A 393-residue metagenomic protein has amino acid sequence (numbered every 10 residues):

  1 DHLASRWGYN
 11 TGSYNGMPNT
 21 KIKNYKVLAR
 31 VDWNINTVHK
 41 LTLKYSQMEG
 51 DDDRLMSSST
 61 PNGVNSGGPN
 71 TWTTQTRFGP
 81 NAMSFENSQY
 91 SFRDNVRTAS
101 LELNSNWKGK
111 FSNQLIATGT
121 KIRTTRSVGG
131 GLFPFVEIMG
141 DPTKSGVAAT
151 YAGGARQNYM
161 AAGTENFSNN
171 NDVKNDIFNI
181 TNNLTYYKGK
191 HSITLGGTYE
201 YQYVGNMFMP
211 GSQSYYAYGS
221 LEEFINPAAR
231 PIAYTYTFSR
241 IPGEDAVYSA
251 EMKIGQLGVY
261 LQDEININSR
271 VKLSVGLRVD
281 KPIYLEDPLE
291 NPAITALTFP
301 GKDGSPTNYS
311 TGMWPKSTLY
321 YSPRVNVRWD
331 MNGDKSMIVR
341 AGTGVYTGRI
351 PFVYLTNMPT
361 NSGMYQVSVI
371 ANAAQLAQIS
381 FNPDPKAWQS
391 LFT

Functional and structural regions predicted by a protein language model:
D1-S5, Q47, V279-Y284, P292: Glycine-rich, acidic and aromatic/proline-enriched surface loops and short helix-turn segments that act as binding
S5, Y9, T20-Q262, G304: Replace "related TpsB outer-membrane translocases also match" with "some related outer-membrane beta-barrels such as
N15-P18: Second-shell loop/turn segments in exported
Y25, N36-V38, K108-K110, G189-K190 (+6 more regions): Short coil turns and loop connectors of transmembrane beta-barrels in diderm outer membranes and organellar homologs
E49-L55, K121-G129, K190, Y201-M209 (+7 more regions): Gram-negative outer-membrane beta-barrel proteins
T118-T120, T198, R278, G342-Y346: Short loop/turn motifs enriched for small/polar and acidic residues
L257-L261, V271-E286, Y321-P323, V327: Extended, hydrophobic alpha-helical segments in both membrane/secreted and soluble proteins
E290-S322, N326-T393: Solvent-exposed loop/turn elements at secondary-structure boundaries
